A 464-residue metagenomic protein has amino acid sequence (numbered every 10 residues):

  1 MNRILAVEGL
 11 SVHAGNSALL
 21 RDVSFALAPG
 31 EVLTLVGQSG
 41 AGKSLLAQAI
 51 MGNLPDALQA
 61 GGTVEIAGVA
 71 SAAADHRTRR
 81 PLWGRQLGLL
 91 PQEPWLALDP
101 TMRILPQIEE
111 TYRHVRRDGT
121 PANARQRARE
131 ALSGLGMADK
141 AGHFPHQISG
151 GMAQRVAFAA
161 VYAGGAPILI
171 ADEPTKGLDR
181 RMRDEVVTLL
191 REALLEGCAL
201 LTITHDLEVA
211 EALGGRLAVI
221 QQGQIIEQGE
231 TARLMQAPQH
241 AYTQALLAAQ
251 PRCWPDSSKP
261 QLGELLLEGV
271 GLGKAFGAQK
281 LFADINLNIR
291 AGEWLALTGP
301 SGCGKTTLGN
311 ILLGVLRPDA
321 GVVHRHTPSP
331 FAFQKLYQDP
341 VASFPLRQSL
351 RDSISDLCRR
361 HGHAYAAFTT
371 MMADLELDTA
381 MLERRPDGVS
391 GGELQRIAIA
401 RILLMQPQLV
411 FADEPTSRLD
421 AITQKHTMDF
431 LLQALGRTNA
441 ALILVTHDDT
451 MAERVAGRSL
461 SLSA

Functional and structural regions predicted by a protein language model:
S71-G88, H114, L234-P238, H324-Q334 (+4 more regions): ABC ATPase NBD coupling module
G84, G164-G165, E196, M405: Conserved signature/switch motifs of ABC ATPase nucleotide-binding domains
E93, P100-H114, D339, L346-R360: Q-loop/switch helix immediately C-terminal to the Walker
A131-H146, M371-D387: Conserved ABC nucleotide-binding domain
L135-G136, R233-E268, V455-A464: C-terminal boundary and immediately downstream tail of ABC-type ATPase nucleotide-binding domains
T204-H205, V445-H447: H-loop/switch region of ABC-family ATPase nucleotide-binding domains
